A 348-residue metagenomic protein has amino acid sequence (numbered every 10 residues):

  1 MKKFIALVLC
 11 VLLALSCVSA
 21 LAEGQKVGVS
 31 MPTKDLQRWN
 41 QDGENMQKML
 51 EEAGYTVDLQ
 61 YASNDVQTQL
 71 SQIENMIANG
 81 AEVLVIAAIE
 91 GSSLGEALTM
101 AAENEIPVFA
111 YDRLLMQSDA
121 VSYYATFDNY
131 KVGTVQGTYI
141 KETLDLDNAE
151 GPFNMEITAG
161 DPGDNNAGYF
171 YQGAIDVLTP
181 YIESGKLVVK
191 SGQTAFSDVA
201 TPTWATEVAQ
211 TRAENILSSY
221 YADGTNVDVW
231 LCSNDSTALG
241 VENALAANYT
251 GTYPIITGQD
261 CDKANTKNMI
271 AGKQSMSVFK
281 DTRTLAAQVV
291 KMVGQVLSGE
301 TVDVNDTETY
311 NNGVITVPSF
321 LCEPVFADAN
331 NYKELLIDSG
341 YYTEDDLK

Functional and structural regions predicted by a protein language model:
M1-L9: Positively charged n-region of N-terminal signal peptides that target proteins for export
L9, L13-C17: Hydrophobic core
A22-K348: A residue-level marker of the well-folded mature domains of exported/periplasmic proteins
